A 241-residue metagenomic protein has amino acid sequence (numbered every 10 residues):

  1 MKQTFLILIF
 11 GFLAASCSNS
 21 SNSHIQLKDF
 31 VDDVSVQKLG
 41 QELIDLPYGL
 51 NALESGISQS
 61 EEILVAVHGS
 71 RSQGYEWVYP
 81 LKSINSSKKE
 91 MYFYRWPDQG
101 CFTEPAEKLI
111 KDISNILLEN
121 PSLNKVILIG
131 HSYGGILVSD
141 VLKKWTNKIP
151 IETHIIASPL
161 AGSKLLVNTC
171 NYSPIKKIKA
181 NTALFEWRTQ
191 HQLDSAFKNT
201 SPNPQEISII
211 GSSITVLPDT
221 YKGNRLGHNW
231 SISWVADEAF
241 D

Functional and structural regions predicted by a protein language model:
T4-L13: Sec-dependent N-terminal signal peptides
F12-S20, D140: Short hydrophobic alpha-helical membrane-anchoring segments
C17-N124: Active-site catalytic motif of lipid deacylating hydrolases and related acyltransferases
L64-V67, M91-Q99, T103-D194: Serine-dependent carboxylesterase/thioesterase catalytic core of lipase-like alpha/beta-hydrolase/SGNH enzymes
S72, G135, I232: Alpha-helical and His/Cys-centered functional microenvironments
L81-I84, W145-T146, C170-S173, N203-Q205: Glycine-rich, phosphate-binding/catalytic loops in enzymes
Y172-D241: C-terminal catalytic-base region of ester-bond hydrolases, centering on the histidine of the charge-relay
